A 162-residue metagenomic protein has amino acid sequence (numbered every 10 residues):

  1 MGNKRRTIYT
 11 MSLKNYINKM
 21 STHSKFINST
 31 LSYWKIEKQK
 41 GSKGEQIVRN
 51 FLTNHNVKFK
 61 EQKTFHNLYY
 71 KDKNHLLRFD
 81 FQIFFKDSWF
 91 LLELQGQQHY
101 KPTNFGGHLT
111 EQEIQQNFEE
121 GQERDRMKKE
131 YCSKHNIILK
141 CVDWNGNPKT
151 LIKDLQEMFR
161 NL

Functional and structural regions predicted by a protein language model:
G2-L162: Nucleic-acid endo/exonuclease domains
